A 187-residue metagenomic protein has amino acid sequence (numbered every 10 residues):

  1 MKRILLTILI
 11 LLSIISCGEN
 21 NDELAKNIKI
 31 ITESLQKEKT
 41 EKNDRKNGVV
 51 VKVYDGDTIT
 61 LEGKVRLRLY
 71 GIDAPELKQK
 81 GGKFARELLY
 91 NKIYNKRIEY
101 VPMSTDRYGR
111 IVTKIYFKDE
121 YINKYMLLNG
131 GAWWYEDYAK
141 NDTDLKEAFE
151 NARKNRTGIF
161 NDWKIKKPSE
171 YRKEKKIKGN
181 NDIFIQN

Functional and structural regions predicted by a protein language model:
K2-N187: Small beta-barrel nucleic-acid-binding modules, primarily SNase/OB-fold domains and secondarily Tudor-like barrels
